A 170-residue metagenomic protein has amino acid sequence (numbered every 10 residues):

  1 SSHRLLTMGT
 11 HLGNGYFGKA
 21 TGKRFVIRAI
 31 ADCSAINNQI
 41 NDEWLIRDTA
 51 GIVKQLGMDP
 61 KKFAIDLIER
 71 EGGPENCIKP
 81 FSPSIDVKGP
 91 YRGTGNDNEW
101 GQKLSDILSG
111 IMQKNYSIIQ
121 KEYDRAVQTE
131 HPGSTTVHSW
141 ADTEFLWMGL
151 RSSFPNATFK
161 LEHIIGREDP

Functional and structural regions predicted by a protein language model:
S1-P170: C-terminal and inter-domain tail/linker signature
